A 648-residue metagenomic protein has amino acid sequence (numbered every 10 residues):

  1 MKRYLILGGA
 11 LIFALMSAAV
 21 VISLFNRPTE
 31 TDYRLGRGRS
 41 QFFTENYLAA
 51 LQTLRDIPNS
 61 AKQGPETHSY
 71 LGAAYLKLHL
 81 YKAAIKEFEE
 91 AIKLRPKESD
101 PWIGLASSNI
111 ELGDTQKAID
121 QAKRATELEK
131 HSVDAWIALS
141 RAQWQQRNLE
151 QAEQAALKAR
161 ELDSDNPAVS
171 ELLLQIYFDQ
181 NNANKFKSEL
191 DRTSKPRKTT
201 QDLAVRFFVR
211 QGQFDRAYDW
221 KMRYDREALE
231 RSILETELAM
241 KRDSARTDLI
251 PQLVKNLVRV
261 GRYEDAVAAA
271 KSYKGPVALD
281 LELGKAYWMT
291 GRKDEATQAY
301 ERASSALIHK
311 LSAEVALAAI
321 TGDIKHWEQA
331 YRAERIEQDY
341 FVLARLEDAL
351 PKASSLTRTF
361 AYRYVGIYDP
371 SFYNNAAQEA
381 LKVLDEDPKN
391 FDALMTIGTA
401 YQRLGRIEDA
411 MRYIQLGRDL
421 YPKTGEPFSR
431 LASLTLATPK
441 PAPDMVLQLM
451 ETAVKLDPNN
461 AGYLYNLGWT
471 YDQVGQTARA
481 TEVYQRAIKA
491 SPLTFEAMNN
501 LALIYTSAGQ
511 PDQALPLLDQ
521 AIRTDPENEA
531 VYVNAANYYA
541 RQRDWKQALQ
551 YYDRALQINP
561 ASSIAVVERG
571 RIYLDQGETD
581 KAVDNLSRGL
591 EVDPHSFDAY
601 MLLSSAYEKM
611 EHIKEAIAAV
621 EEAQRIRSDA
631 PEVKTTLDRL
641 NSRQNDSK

Functional and structural regions predicted by a protein language model:
T31, G64-E66, S99-D100, V133-D134 (+16 more regions): Helix-start (N-cap) detector for alpha-helical repeat units in TPR-like alpha-solenoids, especially tetratricopeptide
R39, A73, S107, R141 (+14 more regions): Residue-level recognition of tetratricopeptide repeat
F42, S69, L76, I103 (+16 more regions): Position-specific recognition of the canonical hydrophobic site in helix A of tetratricopeptide repeat
E45, H79, G113, R147 (+13 more regions): Residue-level detector of the short coil/turn that links helix A to helix B within each tetratricopeptide repeat
S60, L94, L128, L162 (+14 more regions): Structural marker of alpha-solenoid helical repeat scaffolds
